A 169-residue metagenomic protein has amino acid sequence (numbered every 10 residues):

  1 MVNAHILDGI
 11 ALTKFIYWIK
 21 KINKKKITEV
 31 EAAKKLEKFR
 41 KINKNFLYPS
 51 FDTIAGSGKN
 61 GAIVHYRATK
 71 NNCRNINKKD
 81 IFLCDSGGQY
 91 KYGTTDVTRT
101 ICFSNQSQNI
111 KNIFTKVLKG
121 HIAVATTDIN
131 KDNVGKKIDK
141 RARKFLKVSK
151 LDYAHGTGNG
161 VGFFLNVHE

Functional and structural regions predicted by a protein language model:
V2-E169: Active-site neighborhoods and metal-handling regions in enzymes and metal-associated proteins
